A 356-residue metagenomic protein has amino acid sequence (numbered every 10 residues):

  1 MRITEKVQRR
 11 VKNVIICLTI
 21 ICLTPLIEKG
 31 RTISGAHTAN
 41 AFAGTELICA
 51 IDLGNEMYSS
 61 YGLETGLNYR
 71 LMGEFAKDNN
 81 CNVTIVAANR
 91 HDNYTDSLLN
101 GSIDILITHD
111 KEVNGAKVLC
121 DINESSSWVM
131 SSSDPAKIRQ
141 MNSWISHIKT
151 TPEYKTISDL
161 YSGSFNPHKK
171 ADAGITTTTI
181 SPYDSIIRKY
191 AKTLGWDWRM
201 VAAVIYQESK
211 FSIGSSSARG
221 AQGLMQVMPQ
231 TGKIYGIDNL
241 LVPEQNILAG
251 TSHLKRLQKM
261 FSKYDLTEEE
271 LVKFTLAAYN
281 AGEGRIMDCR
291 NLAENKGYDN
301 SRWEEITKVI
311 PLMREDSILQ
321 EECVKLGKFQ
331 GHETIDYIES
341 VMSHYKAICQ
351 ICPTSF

Functional and structural regions predicted by a protein language model:
M1-R9: N-terminal Lys/Arg-rich, disordered targeting/topogenic segments
V7, K29-T32, S162-F211, E244-I247 (+2 more regions): Export/targeting segments at the very N-terminus of extracytoplasmic proteins
R9-C17, A41-H109, M141: Extracytoplasmic small-molecule ligand-binding "clamshell" domains of the periplasmic binding protein/Venus flytrap
K12, P25, G66-D78, S127-F165 (+2 more regions): Extended ligand-binding regions for polar small-molecule ligands
K12-E28: Hydrophobic membrane-insertion alpha-helices, especially the h-region of bacterial N-terminal signal peptides
T32-A39, G44, V86-P135, K210 (+2 more regions): Acidic, polar ligand-binding/catalytic clefts
G214-D238, Q245-R256, V341: Substrate-binding/active-site groove segments that recognize and process beta-1,4-linked N-acetyl-hexosamine
T275-I348: Catalytic and substrate-binding regions of cell-wall glycan-acting enzymes that process beta-1,4-linked
